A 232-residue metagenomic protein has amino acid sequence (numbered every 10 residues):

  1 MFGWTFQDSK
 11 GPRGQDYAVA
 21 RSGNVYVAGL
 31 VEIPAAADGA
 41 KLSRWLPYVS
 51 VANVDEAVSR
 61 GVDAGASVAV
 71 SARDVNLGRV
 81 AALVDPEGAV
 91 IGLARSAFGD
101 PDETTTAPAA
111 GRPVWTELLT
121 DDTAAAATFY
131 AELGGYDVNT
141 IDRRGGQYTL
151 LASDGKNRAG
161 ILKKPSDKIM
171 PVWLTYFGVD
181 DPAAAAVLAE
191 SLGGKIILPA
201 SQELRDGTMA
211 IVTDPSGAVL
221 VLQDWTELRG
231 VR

Functional and structural regions predicted by a protein language model:
M1-V25, D63, S71-G78, L118-N157 (+2 more regions): Core segments of cupin and vicinal oxygen chelate
K10, S22-V25, G29-G39: Conserved donor-binding loop and adjoining core beta-sheet/short helix segment in diverse acyl/aminoacyl transferases
R21-Y26, P47-E87, T123, Y176-V219: Vicinal oxygen chelate
A28-V31, A82, I91-G92, A159-L162 (+2 more regions): Conserved beta-strand in the GNAT
I33-P34, V75, A97, K164 (+2 more regions): A generic structural motif
R44-V49, A94-A127, L133-N139, V172-T175 (+1 more regions): N-terminal beta-strand motif that seeds the catalytic metal site of vicinal oxygen chelate
D142-Q147, Q202, L228-R229: Short glycine/proline-centered loop/turn elements that form peptide/ligand docking sites
T149-G178, A183-L188: Acidic/His-leaning functional-site neighborhoods
